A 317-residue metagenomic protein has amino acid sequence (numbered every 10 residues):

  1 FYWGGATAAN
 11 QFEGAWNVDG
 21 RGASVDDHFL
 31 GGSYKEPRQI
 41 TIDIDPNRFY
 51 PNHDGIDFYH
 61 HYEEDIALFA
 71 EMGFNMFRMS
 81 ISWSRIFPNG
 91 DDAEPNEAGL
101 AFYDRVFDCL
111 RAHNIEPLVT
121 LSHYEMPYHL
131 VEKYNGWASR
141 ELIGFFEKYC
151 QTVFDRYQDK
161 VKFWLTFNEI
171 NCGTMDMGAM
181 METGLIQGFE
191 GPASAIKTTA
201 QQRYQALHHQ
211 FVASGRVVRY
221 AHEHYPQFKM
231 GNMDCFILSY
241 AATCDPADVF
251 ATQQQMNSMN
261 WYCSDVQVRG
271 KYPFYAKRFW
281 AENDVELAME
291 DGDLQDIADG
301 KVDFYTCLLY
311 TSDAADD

Functional and structural regions predicted by a protein language model:
F1-G32, E36, N89-D91, L100-S312: Active-site region of glycoside hydrolase catalytic domains
A15-G99, Y103: Active-site-adjacent substrate/metal-binding segments within catalytic domains of carbohydrate-active enzymes
D313-D317: A short, hydrophobic C-terminal helix/tail in secreted or cell-surface proteins
